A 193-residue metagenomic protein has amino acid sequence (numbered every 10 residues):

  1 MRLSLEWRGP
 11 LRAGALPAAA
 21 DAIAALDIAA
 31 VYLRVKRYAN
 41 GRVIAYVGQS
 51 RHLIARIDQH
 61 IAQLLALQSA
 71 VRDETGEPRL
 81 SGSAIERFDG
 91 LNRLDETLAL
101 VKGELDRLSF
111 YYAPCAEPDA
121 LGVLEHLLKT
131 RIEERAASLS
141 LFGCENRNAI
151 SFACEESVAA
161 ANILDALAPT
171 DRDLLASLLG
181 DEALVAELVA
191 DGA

Functional and structural regions predicted by a protein language model:
M1-A45, Q49-A193: Boundary/linker segments flanking structured domains
